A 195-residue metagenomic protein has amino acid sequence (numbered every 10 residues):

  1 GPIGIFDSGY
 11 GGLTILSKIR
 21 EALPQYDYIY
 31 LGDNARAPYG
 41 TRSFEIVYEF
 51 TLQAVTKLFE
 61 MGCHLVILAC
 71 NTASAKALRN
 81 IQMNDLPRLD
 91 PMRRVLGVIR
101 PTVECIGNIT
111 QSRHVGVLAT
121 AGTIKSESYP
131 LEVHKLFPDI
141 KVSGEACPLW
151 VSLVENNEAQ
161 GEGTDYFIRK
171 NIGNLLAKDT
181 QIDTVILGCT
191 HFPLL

Functional and structural regions predicted by a protein language model:
G1-L195: Non-catalytic structural scaffold of enzyme domains
